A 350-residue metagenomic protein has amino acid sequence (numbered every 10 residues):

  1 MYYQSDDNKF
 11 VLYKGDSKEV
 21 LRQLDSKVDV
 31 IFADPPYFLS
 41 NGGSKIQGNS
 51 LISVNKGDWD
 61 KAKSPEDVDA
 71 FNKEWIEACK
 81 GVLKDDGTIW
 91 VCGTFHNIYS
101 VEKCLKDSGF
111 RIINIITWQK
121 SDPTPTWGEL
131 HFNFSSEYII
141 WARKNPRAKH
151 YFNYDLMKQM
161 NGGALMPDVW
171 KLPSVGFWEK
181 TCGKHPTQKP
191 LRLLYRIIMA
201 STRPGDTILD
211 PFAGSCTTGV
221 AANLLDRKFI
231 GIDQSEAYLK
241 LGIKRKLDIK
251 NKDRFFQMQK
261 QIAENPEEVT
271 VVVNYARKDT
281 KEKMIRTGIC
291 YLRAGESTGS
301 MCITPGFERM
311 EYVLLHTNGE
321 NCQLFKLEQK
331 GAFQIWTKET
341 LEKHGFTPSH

Functional and structural regions predicted by a protein language model:
M1-I232, A237-L239: Core catalytic lobe of class I
M1-Q4, D253-Q261, T340-L341: Short mixed-charge
S53-W59, L247-K260: Conserved phosphoryl-transfer catalytic core
L130-F132, Q159-G162, I303-F307, V313-N318 (+1 more regions): A general structural signal for short secondary-structure junctions and capping/turn motifs
G242-I243: Conserved SAM-binding loop
Q257-N321, Q329-A332: Compositionally biased, charged N-terminal/linker segments
E320-H350: Aromatic- and Lys/Arg-enriched surface recognition patch
